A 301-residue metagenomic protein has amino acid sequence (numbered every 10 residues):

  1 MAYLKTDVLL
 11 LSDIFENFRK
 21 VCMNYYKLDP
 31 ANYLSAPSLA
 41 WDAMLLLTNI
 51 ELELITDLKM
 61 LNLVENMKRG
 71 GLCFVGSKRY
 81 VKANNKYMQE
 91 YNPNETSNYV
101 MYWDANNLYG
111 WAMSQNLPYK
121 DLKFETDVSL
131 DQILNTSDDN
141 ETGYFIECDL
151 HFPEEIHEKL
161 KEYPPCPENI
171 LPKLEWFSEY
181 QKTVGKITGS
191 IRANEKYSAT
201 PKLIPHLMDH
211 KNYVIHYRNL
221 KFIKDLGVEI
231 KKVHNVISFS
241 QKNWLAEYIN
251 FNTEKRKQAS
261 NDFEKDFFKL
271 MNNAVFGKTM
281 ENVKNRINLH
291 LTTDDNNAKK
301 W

Functional and structural regions predicted by a protein language model:
M1-W301: Conserved acidic
